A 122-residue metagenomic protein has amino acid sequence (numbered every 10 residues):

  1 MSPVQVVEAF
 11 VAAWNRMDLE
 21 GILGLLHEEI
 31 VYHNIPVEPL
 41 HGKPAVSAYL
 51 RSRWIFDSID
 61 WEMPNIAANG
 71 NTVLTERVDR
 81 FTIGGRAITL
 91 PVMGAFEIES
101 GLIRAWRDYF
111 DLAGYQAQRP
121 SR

Functional and structural regions predicted by a protein language model:
M1-E28, A117-R122: Short, low-complexity N-terminal intrinsically disordered segments enriched in polar/charged residues
F10, I22-L23, I30, G42 (+5 more regions): Hydrophobic pocket/interface hotspot
L19-L23, H27-G70: A solvent-exposed, acidic/Ser-Thr-rich amphipathic alpha-helical stretch
I55-F56, F81-T89: Short, cysteine-centered beta-strand-loop-beta hairpins and adjacent loop/turn segments enriched in charged/polar
D60-W61, I88-M93: Short, surface-exposed coil-to-beta transition loops
A68-D79: A short hydrophobic beta-strand element
P91, A95-R119: Short beta-strand edge/turn micro-motifs at domain boundaries
